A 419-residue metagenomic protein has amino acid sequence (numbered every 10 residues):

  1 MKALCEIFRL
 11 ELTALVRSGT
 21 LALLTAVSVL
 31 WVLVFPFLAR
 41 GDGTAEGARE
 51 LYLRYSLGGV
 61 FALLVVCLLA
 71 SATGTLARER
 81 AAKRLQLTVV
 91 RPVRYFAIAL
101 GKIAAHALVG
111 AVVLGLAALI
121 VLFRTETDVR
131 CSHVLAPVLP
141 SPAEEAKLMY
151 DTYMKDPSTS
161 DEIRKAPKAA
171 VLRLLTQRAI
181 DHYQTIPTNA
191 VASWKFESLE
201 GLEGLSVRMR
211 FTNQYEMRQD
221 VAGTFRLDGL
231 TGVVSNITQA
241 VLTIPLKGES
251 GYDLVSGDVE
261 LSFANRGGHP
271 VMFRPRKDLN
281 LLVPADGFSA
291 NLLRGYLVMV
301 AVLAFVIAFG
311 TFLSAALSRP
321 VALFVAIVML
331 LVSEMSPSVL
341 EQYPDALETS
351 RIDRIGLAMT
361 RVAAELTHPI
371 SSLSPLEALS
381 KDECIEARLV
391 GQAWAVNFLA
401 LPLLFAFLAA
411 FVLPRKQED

Functional and structural regions predicted by a protein language model:
M1-A22: Aromatic- and glycine-rich beta-strand/loop motifs that create alpha-glucan
M1-E6, R78, L282, D286 (+1 more regions): Short, membrane-interfacial amphipathic segments enriched in basic
T20, L24, L63-L64, Y95-L122: Selective transmembrane-helix segments that form parts of the transport pathway or gating/packing helices in multipass
L24-W31, A322-E334: Central hydrophobic cores of alpha-helical transmembrane segments in multi-pass integral membrane proteins
L38-R49, D128-A285, S289, V332-V412 (+1 more regions): Terminal transmembrane helical anchor/hairpin motif
Y55-R78, V113, A117: Long, hydrophobic alpha-helical segments
G74-H106: Helix-loop-helix units of permease transmembrane domains in multi-pass membrane transporters, especially ABC
A322, P414-D419: Short cytosolic juxtamembrane segments of multi-pass membrane proteins
